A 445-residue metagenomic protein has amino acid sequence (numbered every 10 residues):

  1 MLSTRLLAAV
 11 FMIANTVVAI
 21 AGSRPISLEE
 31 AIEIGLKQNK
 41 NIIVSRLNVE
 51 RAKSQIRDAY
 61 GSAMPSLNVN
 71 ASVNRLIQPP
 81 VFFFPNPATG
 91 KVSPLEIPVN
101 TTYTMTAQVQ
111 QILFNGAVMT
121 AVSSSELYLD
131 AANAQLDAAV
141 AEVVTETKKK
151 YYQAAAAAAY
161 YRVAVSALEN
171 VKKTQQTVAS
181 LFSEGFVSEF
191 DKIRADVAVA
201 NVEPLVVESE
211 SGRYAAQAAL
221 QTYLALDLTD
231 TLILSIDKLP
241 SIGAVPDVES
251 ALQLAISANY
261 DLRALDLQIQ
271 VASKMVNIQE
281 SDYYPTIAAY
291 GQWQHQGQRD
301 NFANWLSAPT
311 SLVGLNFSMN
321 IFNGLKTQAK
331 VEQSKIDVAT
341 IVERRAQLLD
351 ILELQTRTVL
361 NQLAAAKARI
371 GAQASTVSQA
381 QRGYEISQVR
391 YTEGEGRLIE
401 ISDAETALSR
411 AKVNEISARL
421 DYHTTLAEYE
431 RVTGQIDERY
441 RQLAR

Functional and structural regions predicted by a protein language model:
M1-V10: Bacterial N-terminal signal peptides that target proteins for export
I20, I77, N414-R445: Acidic, low-complexity, intrinsically disordered peripheral segments
I20-S72, Q78, L228, L234-Q270 (+6 more regions): Bacterial Sec-pathway N-terminal export signals of envelope proteins
I26, E142-L254, Q362, A366 (+1 more regions): Periplasmic alpha-helical coiled-coil/stalk elements that build and connect Gram-negative outer-membrane
I43, S66-F84, L95, V99 (+5 more regions): Small/polar (Gly/Ser/Thr/Ala-rich) solvent-exposed segments that form structured loops/beta-strands/short helices used
V44-A59, A139, V143-R162, S180 (+5 more regions): Amphipathic alpha-helical coiled-coil segments
V73, A107-Q111, L220, L315-M319 (+1 more regions): Residues on the lipid-exposed face of transmembrane beta-strands in outer-membrane beta-barrel proteins
Y103-A107, A251, S311-F317: Hydrophobic, lipid-facing positions within transmembrane beta-strands of outer-membrane proteins
